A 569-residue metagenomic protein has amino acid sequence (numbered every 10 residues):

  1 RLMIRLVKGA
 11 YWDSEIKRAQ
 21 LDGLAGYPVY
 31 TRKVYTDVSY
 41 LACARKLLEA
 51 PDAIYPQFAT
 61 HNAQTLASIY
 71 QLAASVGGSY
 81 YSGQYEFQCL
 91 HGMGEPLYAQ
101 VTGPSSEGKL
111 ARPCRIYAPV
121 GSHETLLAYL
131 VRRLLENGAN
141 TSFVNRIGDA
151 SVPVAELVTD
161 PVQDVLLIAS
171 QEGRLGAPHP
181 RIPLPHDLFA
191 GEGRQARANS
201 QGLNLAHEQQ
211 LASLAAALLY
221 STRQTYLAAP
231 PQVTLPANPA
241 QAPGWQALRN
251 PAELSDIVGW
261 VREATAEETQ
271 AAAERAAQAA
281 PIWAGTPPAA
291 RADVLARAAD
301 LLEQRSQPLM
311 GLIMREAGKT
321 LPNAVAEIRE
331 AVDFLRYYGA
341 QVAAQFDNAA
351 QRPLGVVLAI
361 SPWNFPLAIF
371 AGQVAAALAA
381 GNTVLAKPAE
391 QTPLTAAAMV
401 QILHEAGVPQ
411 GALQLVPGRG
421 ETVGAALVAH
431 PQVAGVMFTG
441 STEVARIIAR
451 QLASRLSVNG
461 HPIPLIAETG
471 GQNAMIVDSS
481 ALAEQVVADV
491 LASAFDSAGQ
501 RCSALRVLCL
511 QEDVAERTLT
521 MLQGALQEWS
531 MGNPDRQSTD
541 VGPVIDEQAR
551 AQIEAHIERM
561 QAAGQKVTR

Functional and structural regions predicted by a protein language model:
R1-A196: Positively charged, amphipathic and often flexible ligand-engagement surfaces
R1-K8, Y55-A59, E86-Q88, R115-Y117 (+13 more regions): Structured core elements
Y11-E15, P56, A63-S68, A74 (+15 more regions): Flexible loop/turn segments at secondary-structure boundaries
K46-E49, S75, Q278-G285, D300-Q304 (+8 more regions): Conserved helix-loop functional segments at active or binding sites
E49-I54, L72-Y85, P104-L110, A284 (+5 more regions): Secondary-structure transition/capping motifs at alpha-helix termini and the adjoining loop/turn into the next element
E107-L110, V120-G121, T125-E274, Q278 (+8 more regions): Terminal low-complexity tails and localization/encapsulation signals of metabolic enzymes
M314, G318, A340-V487, S538: Rossmann-like NAD(P) dinucleotide-binding subdomain of oxidoreductase/dehydrogenase enzymes
I402-G407, A429-H430, G435, T442-R569: ALDH superfamily catalytic-core signature
